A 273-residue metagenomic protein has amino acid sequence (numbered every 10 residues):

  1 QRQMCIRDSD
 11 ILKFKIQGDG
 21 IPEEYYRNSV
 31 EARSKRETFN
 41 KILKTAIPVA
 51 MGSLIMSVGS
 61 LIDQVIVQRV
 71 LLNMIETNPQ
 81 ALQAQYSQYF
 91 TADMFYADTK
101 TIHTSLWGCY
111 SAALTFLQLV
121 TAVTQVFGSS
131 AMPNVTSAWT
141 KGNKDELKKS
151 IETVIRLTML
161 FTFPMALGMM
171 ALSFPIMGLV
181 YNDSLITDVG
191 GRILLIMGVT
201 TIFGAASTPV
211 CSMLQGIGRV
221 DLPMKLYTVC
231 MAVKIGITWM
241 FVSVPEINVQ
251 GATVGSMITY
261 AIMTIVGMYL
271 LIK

Functional and structural regions predicted by a protein language model:
R2-I6: Short, small-residue-biased leader/transition segments that mark boundaries at the very start of proteins
R7-E31, Q64, M257-K273: C-terminal transmembrane helix end/exit motif
F39, L43, S111, N143-L160 (+2 more regions): Interfacial transmembrane-helix starts/ends
Q80-A97, H103-T124, R156-L157: Alpha-helical transmembrane segments of polytopic membrane transporters and translocases
T104, E152, M170-T201: Interfacial segments at transmembrane-helix termini and the short loops linking adjacent helices
A113, T124-K141, I151, C211: Helix-loop junctions and terminal segments of transmembrane helices in multi-pass membrane transport/translocation
V199-V229: Membrane-interface junctions at transmembrane-helix termini in multi-pass inner-membrane proteins
G216-I217, S243-E246: Helix-loop interface residues and adjacent transmembrane-helix termini in multi-pass membrane transporters, primarily
